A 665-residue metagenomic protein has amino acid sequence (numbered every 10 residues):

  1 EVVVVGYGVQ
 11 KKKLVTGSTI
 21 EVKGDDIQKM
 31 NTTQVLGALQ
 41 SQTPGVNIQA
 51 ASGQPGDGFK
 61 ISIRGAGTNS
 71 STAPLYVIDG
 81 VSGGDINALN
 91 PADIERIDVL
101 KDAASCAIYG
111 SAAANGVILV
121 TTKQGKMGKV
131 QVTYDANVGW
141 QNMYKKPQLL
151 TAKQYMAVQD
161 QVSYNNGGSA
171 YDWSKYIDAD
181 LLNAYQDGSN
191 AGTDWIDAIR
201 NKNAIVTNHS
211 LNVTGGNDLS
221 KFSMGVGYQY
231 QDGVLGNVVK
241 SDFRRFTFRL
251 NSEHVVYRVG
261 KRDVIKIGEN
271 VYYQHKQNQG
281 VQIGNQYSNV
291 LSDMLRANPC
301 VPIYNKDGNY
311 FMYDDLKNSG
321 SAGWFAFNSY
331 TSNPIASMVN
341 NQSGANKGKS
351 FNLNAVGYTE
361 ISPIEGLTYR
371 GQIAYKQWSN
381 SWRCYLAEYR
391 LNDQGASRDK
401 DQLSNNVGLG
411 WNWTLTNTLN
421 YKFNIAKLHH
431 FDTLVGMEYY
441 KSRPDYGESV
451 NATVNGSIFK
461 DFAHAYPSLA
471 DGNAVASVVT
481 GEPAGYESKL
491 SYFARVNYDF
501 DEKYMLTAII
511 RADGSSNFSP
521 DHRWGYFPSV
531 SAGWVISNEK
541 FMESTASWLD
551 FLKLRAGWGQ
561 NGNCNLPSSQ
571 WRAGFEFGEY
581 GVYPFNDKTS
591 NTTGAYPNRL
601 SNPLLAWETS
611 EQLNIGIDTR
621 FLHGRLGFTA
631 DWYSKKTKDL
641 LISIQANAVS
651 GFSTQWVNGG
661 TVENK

Functional and structural regions predicted by a protein language model:
E1-L250, V255-R258, R262-I267, N354-A355 (+3 more regions): Short, small/polar-rich motifs associated with maturation and membrane association, primarily at protein termini
I27-M30, A73, D79, N203-N208 (+5 more regions): Extracellular/periplasmic, surface-exposed regions of secreted and cell-surface proteins
P55, Q282-Y287, E388-Y389, M542-L549: Short, glycine/acidic-rich hinge or "gate" loops at secondary-structure transitions that mediate conformational
D85, N305-G308, N380: A contiguous, mid-domain pocket- or channel-lining segment that forms the substrate-recognition surface
T133-D187, Q277-K306, D314, Y440 (+3 more regions): Conserved small-residue
S169, S174-A191, Q274, Q279-N352 (+5 more regions): Acidic/polar loop-and-plug regions of large Gram-negative outer-membrane beta-barrel proteins
L291, R390-N392, T507: Core alpha/beta catalytic barrel or barrel-like domain that forms the active/cofactor pocket in diverse metabolic
